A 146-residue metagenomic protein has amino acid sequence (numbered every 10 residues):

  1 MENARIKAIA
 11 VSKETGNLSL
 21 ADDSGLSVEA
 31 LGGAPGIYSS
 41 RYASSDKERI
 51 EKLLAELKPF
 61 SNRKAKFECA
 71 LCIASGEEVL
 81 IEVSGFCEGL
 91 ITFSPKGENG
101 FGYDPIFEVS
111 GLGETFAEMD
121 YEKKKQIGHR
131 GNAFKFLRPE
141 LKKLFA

Functional and structural regions predicted by a protein language model:
M1-A146: Anionic-ligand binding patches
